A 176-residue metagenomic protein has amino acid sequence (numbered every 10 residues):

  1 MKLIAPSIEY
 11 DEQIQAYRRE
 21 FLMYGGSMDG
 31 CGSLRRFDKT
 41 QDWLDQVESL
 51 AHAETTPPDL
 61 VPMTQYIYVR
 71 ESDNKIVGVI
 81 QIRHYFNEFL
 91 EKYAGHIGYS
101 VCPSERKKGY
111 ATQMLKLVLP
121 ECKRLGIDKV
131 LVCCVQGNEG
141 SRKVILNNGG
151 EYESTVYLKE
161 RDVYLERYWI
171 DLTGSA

Functional and structural regions predicted by a protein language model:
M1-H96, R161, L165-A176: GNAT-family acyltransferases
K2, G98, L131-C133: Short aromatic/hydrophobic contact patches that present stacked aromatics for nucleic-acid/ligand binding
Y68, I127, T155-L158: Catalytic cores of nucleotide-sugar-dependent glycosyltransferases that transfer UDP/GDP/TDP-activated
V69, R83, H96-K107, V135: A short, internal acetyl-CoA/4′-phosphopantetheine-binding micro-motif in the GNAT/acyltransferase core
G98-V101, K107-P120, R124, K143-N147: Conserved acetyl-CoA-binding loop-helix of GNAT-fold acetyltransferases
C122-C133: Conserved GNAT acetyl-CoA-binding A-motif
V132-R142: Conserved beta-strand-loop-alpha-helix junction that forms the acyl-donor binding cleft
C133-C134, G149-R167: Conserved catalytic-core motifs of GNAT/GCN5-like acyltransferases
